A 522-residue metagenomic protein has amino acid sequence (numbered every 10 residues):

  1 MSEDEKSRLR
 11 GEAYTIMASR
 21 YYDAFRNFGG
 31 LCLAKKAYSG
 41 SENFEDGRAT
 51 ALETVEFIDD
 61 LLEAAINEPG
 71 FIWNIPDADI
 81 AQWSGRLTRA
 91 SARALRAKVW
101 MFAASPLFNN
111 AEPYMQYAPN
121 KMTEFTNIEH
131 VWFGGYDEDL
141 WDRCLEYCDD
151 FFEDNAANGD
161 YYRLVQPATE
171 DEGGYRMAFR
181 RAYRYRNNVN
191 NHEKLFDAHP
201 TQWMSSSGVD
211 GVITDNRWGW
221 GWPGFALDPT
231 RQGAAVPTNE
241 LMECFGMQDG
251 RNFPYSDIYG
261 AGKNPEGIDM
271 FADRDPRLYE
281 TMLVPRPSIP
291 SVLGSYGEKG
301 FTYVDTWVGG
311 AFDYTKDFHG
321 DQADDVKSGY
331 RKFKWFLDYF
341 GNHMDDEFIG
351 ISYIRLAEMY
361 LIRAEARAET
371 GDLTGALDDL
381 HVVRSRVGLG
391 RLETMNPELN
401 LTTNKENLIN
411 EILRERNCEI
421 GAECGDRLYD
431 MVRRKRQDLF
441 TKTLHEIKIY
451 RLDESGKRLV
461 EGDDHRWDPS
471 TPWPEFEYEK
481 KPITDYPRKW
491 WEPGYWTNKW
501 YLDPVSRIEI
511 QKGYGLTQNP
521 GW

Functional and structural regions predicted by a protein language model:
M1-N216, W220, D249-W522: Acidic/polar-rich alpha-helix caps and helix-coil junctions
G221-T230: Low-complexity, glycine/alanine/valine/leucine- and proline-rich hydrophobic stretches
L241, F245-G246: Extended, non-transmembrane interaction/recognition domains
